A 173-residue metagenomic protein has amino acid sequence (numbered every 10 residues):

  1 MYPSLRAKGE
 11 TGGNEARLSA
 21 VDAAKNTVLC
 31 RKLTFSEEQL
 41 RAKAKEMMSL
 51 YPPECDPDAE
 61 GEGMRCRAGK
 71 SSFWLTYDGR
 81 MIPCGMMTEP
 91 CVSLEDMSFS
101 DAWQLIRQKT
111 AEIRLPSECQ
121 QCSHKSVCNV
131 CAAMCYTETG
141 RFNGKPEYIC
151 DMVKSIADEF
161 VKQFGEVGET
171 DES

Functional and structural regions predicted by a protein language model:
M1-P3: Radical SAM/AdoMet-radical enzyme domain recognition
R6-K8, R17-G61, R80-V130: C-terminal accessory region of radical SAM enzymes
N14: Predominantly a Rossmann-like dinucleotide-binding segment in NAD(P)-dependent oxidoreductases
C66-K70: Short, small/polar residue-rich loop motifs at catalytic or cofactor-binding pockets
L75-T76: Short, acidic, Ser/Thr-enriched surface-loop or helix-capping motifs
I113-E159: Cysteine-cluster motifs in flexible loop/terminal segments that predominantly coordinate metals
C135, G168-S173: Short flanking/linker segments adjacent to small metal-binding domains or redox-active Cys/His motifs
